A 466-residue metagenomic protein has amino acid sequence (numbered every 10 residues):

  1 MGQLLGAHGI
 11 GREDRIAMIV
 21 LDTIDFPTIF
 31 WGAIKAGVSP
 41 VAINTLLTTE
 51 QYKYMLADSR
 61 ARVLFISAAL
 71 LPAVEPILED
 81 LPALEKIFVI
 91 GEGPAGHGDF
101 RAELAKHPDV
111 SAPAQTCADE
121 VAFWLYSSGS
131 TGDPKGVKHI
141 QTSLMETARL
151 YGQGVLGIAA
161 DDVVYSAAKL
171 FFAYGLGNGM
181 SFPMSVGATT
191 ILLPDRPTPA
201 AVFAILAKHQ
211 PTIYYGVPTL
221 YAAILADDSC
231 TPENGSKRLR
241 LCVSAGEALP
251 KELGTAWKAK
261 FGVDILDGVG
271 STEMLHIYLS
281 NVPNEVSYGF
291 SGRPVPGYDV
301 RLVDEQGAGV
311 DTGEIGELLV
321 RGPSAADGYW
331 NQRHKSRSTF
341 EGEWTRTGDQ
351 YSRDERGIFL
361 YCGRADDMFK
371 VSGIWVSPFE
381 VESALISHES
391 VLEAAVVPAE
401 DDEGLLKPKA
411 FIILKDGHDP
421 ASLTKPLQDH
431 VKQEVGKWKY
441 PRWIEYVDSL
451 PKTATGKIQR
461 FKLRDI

Functional and structural regions predicted by a protein language model:
M1-E50, L414: Conserved AMP-binding/adenylate-forming
V20-L21, V38-Y54, A68-V74, A188-H209 (+1 more regions): ATP-dependent adenylate-forming carboxylate-activation enzymes
L47, L64-I66, Y214, G322 (+5 more regions): AMP-binding/adenylate-forming catalytic core of the ANL superfamily
A69-D119, D228, C242: ANL superfamily adenylate-forming
V89, H107-Y126, D133, G157-V163: Conserved pre-ATP/AMP-binding loop-to-beta segment of ANL
M145-S166, A173-T212, D227: Conserved AMP-binding/adenylation subdomain of ANL enzymes
A188, P211-G216, A226-S287, D299: Gly/Ser/Thr-rich phosphate-binding loop
R293-G297, A308-T339, I374-V376, H418: Conserved ATP/PPi-binding loop(s) of AMP-dependent carboxylate-activating enzymes
